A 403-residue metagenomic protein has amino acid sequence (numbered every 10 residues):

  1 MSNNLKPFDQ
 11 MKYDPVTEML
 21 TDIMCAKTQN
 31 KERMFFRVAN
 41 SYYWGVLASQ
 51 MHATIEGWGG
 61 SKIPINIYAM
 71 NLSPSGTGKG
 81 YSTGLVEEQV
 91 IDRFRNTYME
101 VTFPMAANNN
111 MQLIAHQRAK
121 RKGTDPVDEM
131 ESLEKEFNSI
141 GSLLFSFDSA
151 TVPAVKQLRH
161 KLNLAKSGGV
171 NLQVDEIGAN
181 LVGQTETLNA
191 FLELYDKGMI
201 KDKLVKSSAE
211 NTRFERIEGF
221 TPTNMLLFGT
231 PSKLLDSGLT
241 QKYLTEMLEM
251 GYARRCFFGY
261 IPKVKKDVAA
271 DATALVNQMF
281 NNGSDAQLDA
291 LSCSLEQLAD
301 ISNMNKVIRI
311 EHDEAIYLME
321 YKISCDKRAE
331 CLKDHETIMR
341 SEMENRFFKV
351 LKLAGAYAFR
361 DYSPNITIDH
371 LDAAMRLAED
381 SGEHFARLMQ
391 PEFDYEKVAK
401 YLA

Functional and structural regions predicted by a protein language model:
M1-A403: Phosphate-handling catalytic cores of nucleic-acid transaction enzymes
